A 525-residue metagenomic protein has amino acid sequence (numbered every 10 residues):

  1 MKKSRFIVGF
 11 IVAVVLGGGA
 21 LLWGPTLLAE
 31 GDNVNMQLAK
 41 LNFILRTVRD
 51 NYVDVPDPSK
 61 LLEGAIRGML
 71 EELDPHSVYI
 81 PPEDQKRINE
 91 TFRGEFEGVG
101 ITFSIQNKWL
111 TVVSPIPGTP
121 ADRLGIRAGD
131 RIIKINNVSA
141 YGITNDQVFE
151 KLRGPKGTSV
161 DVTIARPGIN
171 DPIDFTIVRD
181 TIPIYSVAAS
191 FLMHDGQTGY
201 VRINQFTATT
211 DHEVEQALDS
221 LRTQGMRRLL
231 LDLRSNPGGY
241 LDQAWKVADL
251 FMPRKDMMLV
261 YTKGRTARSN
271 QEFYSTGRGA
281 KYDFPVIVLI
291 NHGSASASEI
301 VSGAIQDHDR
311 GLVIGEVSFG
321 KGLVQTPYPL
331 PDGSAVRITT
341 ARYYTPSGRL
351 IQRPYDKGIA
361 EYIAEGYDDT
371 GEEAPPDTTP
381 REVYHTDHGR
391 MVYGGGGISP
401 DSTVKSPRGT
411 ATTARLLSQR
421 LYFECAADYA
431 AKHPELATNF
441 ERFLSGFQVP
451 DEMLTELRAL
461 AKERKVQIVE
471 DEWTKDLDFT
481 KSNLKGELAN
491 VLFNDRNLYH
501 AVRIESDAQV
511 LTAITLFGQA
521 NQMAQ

Functional and structural regions predicted by a protein language model:
M1-R5: Positively charged n-region of N-terminal signal peptides that target proteins for export
V8-W23: Hydrophobic membrane-insertion alpha-helices, especially the h-region of bacterial N-terminal signal peptides
P25-Q37, L41, L45-V53, D57-P58 (+4 more regions): Cleft-lining beta-strand/loop regions that shape enzyme active-site pockets
Y52-V113, S159-A189, D256, R503-I514 (+1 more regions): Extended, small/polar residue-biased N-terminal targeting/export presequences and adjacent propeptide/linker tracts
I135-N136, A165, T339, P354 (+1 more regions): Residue-level recognition of conserved beta-strand edge/terminus positions
A297, D309, E316, G320-E382: Polar, glycine-rich mid-to-C-terminal structural blocks that act as macromolecule-binding/assembly scaffolds
L350-I351, Y355-Q525: Conserved functional hotspot residues or short segments at active or partner-binding sites across diverse domains
